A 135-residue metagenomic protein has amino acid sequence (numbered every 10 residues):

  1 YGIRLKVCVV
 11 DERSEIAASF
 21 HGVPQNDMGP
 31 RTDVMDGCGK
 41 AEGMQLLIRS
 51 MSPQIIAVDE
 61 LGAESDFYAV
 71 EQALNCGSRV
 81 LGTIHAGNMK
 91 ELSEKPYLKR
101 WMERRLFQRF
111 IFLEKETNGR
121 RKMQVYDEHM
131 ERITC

Functional and structural regions predicted by a protein language model:
Y1-L47: P-loop NTPase switch/communication element
V9, D33-D36, G82, F112 (+1 more regions): Structural signal for conserved beta-strand scaffold positions within catalytic alpha/beta enzyme cores
I16-S19, K90-L92, G119-K122: Switch/connector loops and helix/strand junctions flanking conserved nucleotide-binding motifs in nucleotide-processing
N26-G29, R100-M102, H129-I133: Short, low-complexity, polar/charged sequence segments that are solvent-exposed and flexible
M51-I111, K115: Conserved P-loop NTPase nucleotide-binding/switch module
Q108-C135: Conserved P-loop NTPase
